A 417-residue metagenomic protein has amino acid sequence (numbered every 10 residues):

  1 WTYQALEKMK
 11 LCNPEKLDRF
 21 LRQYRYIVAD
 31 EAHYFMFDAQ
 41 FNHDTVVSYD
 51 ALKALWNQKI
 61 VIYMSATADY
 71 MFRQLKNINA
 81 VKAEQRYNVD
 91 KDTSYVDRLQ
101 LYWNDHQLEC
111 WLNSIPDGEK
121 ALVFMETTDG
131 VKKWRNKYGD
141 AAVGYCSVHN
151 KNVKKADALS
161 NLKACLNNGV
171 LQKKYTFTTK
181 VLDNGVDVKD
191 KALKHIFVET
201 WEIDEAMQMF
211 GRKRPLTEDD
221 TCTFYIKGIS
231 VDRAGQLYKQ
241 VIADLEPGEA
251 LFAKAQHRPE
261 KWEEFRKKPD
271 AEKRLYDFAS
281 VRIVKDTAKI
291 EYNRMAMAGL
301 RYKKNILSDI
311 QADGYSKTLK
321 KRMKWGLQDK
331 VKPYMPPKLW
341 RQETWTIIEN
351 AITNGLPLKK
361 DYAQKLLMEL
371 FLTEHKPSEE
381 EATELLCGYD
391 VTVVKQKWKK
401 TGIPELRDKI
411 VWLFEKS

Functional and structural regions predicted by a protein language model:
W1-E15, A158-L166: Inter-Walker segment of RecA-like/P-loop motor cores
T2, W111-Y138: Conserved strand-helix element at the start of the C-terminal RecA-like helicase core
Q4-A5, L17-K53: SF2 helicase catalytic motif II
F20, I242-S417: The feature captures the C-terminal accessory region of ATP-dependent helicases and related nucleic-acid translocases
A68-S114: Interdomain hinge/linker at the junction between the two RecA-like core domains of SF2 helicases
H149-T179: Conserved helicase ATPase core of P-loop NTP-dependent helicases/translocases
F177, V186-T200, C222-Y225: A short beta-strand element within the Helicase C-terminal
E199-F224: Conserved SF2 helicase motif VI
